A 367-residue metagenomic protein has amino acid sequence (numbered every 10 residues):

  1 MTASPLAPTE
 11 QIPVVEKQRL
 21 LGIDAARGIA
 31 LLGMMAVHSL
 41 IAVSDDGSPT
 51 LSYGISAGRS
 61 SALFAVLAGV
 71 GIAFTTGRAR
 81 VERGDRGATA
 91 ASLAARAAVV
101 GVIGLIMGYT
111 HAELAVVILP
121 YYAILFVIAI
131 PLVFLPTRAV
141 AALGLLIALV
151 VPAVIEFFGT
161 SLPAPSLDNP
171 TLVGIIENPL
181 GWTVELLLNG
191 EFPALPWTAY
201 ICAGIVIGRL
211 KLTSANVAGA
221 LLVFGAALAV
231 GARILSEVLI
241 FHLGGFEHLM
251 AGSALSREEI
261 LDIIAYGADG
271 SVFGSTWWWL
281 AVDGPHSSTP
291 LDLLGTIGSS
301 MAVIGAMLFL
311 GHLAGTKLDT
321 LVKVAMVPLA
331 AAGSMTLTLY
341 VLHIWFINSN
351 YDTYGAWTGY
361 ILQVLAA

Functional and structural regions predicted by a protein language model:
T2-A367: Alpha-helical transmembrane segments and their immediate juxtamembrane cytosolic regions
